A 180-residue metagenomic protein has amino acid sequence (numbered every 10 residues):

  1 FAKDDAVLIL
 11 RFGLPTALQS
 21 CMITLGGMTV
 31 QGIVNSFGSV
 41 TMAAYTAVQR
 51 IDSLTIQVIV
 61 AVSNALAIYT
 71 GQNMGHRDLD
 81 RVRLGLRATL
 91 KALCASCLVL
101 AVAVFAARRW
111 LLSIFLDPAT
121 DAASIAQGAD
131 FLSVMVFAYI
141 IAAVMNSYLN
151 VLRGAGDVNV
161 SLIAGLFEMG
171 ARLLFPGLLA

Functional and structural regions predicted by a protein language model:
F1-L14, T70-A138: Short alpha-helical transmembrane segments in multi-pass integral membrane proteins
F1-T29, L54, V58, V62 (+4 more regions): Hydrophobic faces of transmembrane alpha-helices in multi-pass small-molecule transporters and flippases across diverse
F12, Q31, Q57-V60, V104 (+3 more regions): Structural signal for membrane-spanning alpha-helices in multi-pass inner-membrane proteins, emphasizing helix cores
T16, S20, M28, G32 (+5 more regions): Transmembrane alpha-helix boundary and packing residues in multipass membrane permease domains and related
C21-R50, L54, Q72, L112-T120: Helix-terminus/linker motif at the lipid-water interface of multi-pass membrane proteins
A44-R108, A142-A164: Small-residue-rich hydrophobic transmembrane alpha-helices
L100, V104, I163-A180: Alpha-helical transmembrane segments of multi-pass membrane transporters and transport-associated inner-membrane enzymes
